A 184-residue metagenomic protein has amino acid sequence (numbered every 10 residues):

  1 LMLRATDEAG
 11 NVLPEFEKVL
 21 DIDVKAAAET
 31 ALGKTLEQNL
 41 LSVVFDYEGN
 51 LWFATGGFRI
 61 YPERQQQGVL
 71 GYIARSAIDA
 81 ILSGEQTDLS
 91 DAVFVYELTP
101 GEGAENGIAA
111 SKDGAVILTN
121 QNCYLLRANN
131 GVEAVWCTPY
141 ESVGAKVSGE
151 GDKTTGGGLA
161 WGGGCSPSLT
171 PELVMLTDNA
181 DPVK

Functional and structural regions predicted by a protein language model:
L1-N39, V44-K184: Extracytoplasmic/lumenal domain signature
